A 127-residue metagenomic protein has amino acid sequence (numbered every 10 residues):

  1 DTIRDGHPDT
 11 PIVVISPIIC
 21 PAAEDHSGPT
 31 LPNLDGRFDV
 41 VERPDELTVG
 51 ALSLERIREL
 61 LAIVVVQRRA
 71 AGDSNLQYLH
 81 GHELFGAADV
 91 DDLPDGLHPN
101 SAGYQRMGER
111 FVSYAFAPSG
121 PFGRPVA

Functional and structural regions predicted by a protein language model:
D1-R4, R58, A62, V112: Generic hydrophobic alpha-helical scaffold/packing signal
D1-V13, P17-S27: Oxyanion-hole/transition-state-stabilizing segment in secreted/luminal serine hydrolases and related acyltransferases
G6-P8, A70-D73, F85-G86: A structural signal for short secondary-structure junctions
I15, L79-G81: Conserved beta-strand termini and adjacent loop/short-helix elements that scaffold enzyme active sites in alpha/beta
A22-H26, F85-V90: Short acidic/His/Gly/Ser-rich catalytic and metal-binding motifs that mark active-site loops of diverse hydrolases
E24-L79, R106, G123-P125: Substrate-gating cap/lid alpha-helix
P94-A127: Histidine-centered active-site loop/cap adjacent to the catalytic His in serine esterases/O-acetyl transfer systems
